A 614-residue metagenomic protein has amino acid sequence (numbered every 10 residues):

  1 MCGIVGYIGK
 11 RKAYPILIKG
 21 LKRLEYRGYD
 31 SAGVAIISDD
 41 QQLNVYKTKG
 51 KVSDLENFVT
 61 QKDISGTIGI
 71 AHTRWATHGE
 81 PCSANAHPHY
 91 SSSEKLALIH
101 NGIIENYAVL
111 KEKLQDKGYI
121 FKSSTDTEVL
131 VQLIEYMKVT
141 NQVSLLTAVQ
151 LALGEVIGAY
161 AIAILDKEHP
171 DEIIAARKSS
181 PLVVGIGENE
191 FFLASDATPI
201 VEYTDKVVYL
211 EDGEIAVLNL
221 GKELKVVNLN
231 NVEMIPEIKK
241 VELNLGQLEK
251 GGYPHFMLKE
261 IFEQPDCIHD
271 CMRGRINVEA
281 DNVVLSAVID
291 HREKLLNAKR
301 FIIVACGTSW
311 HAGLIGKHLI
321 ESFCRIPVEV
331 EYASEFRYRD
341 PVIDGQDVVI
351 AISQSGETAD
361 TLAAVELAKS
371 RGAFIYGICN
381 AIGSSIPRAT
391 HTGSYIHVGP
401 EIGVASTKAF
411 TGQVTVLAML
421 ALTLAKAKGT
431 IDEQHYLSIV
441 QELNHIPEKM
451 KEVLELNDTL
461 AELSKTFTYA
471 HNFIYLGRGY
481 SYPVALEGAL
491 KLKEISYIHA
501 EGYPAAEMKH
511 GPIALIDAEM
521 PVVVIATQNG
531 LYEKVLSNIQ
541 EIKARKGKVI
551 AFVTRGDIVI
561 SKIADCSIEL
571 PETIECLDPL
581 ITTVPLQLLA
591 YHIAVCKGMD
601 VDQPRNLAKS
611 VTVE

Functional and structural regions predicted by a protein language model:
M1-K250, P254, H269-R300, Y338 (+4 more regions): Conserved short alpha-helical segments that host acidic/polar catalytic motifs at enzyme active sites
Y7-K10, H100, I120, K138-Q142 (+18 more regions): Hydrophobic alpha-helical scaffolding
T67, A71-A84, E279-R292, G316-I352 (+1 more regions): Glycine-rich oxoanion-binding loops at beta->alpha junctions
I68, L96, R300-I302, V348 (+3 more regions): Structural motif
P88-Y90, L165, I174-A175, V207-V208 (+13 more regions): Replace "in large, NTP-powered and nucleic-acid-processing enzymes" with "in large, NTP-powered factors and other
Q264-I268, M272-I302, T392-P521, A594-E614: Active-site phosphate/pyrophosphate-binding segments
L296-S438, E442-H445, T527-L570, L589 (+1 more regions): Glycine-rich phosphate-binding loops that contact phosphosugars or nucleotide phosphates
K548, S561-I563, T573-E614: Generic C-terminus detector
